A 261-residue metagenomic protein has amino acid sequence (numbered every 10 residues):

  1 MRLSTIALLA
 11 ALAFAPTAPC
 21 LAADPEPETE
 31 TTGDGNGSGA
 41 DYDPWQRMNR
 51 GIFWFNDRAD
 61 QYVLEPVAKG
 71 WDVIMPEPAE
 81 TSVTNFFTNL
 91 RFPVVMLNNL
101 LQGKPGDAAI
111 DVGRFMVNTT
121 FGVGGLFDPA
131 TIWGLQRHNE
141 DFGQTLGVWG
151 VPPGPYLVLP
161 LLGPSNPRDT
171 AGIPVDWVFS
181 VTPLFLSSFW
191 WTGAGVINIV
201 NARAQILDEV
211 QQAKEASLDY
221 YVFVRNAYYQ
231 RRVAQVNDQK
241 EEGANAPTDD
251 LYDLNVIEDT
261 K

Functional and structural regions predicted by a protein language model:
M1-A7: Bacterial N-terminal signal peptides that target proteins for export
T5, N36-G39, R50, W54 (+10 more regions): Residue-level signal for the start and early helices of compact helical domains
A7-P16: Bacterial N-terminal signal peptides
A15-P105, A194-K261: N-terminal targeting leaders of membrane proteins
Q46, V112-M116, V178-P183: Short low-complexity stretches enriched in small and charged residues
N85-P167: Mid-length scaffold segments of soluble, non-membrane domains
D128-I132, T145, G150-Q239: Surface-exposed interaction patches
